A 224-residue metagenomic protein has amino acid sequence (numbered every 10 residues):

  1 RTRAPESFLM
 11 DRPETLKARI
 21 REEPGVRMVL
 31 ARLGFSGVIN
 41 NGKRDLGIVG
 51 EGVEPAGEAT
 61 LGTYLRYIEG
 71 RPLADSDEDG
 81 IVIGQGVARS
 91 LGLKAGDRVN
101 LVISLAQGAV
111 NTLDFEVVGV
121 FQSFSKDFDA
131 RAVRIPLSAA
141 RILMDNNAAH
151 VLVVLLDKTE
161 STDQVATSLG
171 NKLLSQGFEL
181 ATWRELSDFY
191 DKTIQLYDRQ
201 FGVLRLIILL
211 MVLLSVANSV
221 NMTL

Functional and structural regions predicted by a protein language model:
R1-G47, P72, S76-D77: Hydrophobic, regular-secondary-structure patches
L9-P13, G80, T162, W183: Solvent-exposed, acidic/flexible segments
R32-F35, R44, I48-E54, I68-S138 (+1 more regions): Hydrophobic secondary-structure segments that place a key small or acidic residue at a functional site
A56-Y64: Cytochrome P450 core scaffold surrounding the K-helix E-X-X-R motif and the conserved "meander" helix-loop region
L105-F201: Mechanotransmission and gating elements of multispan inner-membrane complexes involved in transport and envelope
Q195-L224: Hydrophobic alpha-helical transmembrane segments of multi-pass inner-membrane transport and secretion
